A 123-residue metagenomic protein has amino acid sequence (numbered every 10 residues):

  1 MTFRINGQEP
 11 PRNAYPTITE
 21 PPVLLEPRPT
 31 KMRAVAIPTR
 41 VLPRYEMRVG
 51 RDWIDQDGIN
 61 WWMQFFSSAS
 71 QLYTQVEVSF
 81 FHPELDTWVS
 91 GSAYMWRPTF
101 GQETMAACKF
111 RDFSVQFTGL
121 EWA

Functional and structural regions predicted by a protein language model:
M1-A123: Extracellular/virion structural assembly segments
